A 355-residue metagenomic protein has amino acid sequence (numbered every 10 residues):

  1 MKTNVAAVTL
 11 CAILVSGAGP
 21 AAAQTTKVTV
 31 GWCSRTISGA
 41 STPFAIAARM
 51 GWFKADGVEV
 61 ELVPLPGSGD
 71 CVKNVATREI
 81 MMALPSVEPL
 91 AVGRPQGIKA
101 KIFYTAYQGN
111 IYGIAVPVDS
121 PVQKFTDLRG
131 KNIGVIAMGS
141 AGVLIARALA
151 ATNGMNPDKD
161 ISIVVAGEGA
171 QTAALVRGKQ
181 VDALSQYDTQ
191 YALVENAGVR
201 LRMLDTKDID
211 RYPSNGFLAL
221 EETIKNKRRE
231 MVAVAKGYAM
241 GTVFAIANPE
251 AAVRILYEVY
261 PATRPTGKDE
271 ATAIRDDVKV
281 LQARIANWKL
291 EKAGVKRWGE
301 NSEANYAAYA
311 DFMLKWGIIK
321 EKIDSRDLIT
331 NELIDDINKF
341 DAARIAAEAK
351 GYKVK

Functional and structural regions predicted by a protein language model:
M1-V5: Positively charged n-region of N-terminal signal peptides that target proteins for export
A7-G17: Bacterial N-terminal signal peptides
G19-A23: Sec/Tat signal peptide C-region and signal peptidase I cleavage site
Q24-D188, L204-R211: Short, glycine-/small- and polar/acidic-enriched structural segments that line small-molecule recognition paths
E61-L62, S162, A271-K279, D324-D336: Short linear loop/turn motifs
E88, A170-E270: Pocket-lining segment of extracytoplasmic ligand-binding domains
K227-K320: Secondary-structure end/capping motifs
N305-K355: Conserved C-terminal helix/tail region of periplasmic/extracytoplasmic solute-binding proteins
